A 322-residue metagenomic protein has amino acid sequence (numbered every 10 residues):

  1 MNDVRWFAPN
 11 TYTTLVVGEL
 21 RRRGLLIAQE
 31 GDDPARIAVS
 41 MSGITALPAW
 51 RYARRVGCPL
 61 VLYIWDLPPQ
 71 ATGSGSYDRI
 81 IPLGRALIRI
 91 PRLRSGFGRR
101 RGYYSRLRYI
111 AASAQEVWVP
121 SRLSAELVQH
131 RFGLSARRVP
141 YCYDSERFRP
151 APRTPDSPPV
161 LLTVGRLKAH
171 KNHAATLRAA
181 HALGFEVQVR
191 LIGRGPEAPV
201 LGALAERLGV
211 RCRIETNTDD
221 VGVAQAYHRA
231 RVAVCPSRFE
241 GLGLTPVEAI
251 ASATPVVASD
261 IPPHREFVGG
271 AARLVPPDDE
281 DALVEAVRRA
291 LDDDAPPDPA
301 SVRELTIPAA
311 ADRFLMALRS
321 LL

Functional and structural regions predicted by a protein language model:
A8-T11, D294-L322: A charged, aromatic-enriched C-terminal amphipathic alpha-helix characteristic of glycosyltransferases across folds
T11, P159, T163-A182, P196-P199 (+1 more regions): A conserved mid-protein helix/loop that constitutes part of the nucleotide-sugar donor-binding site
L83-V117: Membrane-proximal helix-turn-helix segments that form the acceptor-binding/catalytic region of lipid-linked
A111, Q225-A230: Short alpha-helical donor nucleotide-sugar binding micro-motif in glycosyltransferases
L123, C142: Carbohydrate-associated surface elements
G202-T218: Nucleotide-activated donor-binding/catalytic signature segment of Leloir-type glycosyltransferases, i.e., the conserved
N217, R273-D281, R288-D294: Conserved acidic donor-binding segment of nucleotide-sugar-dependent glycosyltransferases
R238, I250: Aromatic "clamp/platform" in nucleotide-sugar-dependent glycosyltransferases that forms part of the donor/acceptor
